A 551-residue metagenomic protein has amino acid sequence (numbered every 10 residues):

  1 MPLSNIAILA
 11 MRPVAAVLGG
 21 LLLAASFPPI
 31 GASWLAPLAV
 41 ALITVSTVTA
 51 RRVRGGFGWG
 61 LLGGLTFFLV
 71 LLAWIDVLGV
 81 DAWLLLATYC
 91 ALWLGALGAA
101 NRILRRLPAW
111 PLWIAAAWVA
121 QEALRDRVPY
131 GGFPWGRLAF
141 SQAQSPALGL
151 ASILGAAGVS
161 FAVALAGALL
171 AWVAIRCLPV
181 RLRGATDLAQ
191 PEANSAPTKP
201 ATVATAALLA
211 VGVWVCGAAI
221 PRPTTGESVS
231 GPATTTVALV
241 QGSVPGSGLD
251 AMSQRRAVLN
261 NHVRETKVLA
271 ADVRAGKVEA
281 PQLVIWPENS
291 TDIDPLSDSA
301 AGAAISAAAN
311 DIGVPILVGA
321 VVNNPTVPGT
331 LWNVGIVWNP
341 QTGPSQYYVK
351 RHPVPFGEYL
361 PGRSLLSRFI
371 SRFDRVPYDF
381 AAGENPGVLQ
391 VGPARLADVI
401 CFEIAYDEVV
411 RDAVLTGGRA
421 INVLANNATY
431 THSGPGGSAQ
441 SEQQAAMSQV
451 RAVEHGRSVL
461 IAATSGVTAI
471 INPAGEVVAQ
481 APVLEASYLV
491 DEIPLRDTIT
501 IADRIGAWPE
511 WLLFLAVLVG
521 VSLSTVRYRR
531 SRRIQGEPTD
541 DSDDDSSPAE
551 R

Functional and structural regions predicted by a protein language model:
P2-P221, S438-E442, S448-R451, A463-T468 (+5 more regions): Membrane-embedded alpha-helical bundles of multi-pass enzymes that act on lipidic or dolichyl-linked glycan substrates
A219-W508: Soluble catalytic domains of enzymes that build or remodel membrane lipids, polysaccharides, and related
P538, S542-D543: Compositionally biased, low-complexity segments
